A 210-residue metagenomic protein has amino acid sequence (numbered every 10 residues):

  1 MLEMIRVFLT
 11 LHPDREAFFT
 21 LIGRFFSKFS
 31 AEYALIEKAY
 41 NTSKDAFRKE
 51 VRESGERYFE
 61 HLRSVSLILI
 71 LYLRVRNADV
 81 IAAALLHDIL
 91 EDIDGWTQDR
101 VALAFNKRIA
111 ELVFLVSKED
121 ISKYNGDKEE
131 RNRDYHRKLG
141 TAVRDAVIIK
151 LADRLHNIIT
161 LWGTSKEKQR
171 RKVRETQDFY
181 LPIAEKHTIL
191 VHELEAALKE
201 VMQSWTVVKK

Functional and structural regions predicted by a protein language model:
M1-K210: Active-site helical microenvironments for divalent-metal-assisted chemistry
